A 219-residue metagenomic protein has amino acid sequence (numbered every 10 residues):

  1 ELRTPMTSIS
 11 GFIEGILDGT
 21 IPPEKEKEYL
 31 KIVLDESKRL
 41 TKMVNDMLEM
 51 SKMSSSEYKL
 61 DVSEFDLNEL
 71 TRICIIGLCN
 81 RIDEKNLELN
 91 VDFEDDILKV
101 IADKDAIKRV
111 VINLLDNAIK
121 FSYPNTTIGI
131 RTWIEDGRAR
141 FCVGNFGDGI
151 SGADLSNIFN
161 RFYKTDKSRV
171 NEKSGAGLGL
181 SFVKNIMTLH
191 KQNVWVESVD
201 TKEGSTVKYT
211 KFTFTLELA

Functional and structural regions predicted by a protein language model:
D35-L40: Short alpha-helical segment of the dimerization/phosphotransfer core of two-component systems
S55-L60, K99-A102: Conserved micro-motifs of the catalytic ATP-binding
D61-D66, D83, E88-L98: Conserved catalytic submotifs in the C-terminal HATPase_c
A118-I119: Short helix-loop "hinge" at the ATP-lid/N-box region of the Bergerat-fold HATPase_c
N125-G137: Short beta-strand/loop element within the Bergerat-fold HATPase_c
I150-F162: Short conserved segment of the HATPase_c
K191-Q192, V199: Conserved glycine-rich
